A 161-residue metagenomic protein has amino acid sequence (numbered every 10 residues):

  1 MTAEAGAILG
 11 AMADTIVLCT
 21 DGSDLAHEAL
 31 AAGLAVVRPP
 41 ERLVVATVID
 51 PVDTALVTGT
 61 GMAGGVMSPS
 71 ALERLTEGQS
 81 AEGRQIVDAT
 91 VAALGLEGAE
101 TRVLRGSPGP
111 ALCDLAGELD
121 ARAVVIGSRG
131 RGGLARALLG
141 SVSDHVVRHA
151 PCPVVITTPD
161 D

Functional and structural regions predicted by a protein language model:
M1-M12, L25, A81, A89-V124 (+1 more regions): Structural beta-alpha unit
G6-P69: Small/aliphatic-rich secondary-structure junction motif
A13, A123-H145, P159: Glycine-rich, Arg-bearing micro-motifs that act as flexible, cationic patches
V37-P39, G95, P151: Short conserved AdoMet
V44-A46, E100-L104, V155: General small-molecule cofactor/ligand-binding pocket signal
G65-Q85: A short acidic, glycine-rich active-site loop that binds or catalyzes chemistry on phosphate/adenosine moieties
C152-D161: Short, flexible loop segments at boundaries between secondary-structure elements
